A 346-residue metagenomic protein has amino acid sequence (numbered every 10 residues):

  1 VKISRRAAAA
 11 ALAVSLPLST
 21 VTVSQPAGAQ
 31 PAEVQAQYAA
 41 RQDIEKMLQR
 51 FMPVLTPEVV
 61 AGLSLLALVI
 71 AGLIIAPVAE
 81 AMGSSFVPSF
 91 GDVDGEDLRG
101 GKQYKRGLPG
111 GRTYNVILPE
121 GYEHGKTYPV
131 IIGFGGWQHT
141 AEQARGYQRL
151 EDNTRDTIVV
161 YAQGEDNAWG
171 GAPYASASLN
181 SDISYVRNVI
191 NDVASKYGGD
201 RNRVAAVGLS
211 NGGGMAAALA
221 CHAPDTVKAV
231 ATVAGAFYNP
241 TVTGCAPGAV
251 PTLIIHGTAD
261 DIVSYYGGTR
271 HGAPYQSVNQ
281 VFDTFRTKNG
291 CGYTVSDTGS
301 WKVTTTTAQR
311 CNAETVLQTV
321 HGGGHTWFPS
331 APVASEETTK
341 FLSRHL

Functional and structural regions predicted by a protein language model:
V1-A27: Secretory targeting and sorting signals
S24-P53: Low-complexity, acidic Ser/Thr/Pro-rich repeat tracts that form intrinsically disordered stalk/linker regions of very
M52-Y128, Y174, V207-A229, F237 (+1 more regions): A domain-start/cap signature at the N-terminus of enzymes
G107-L118, K126-A205, G214-A218, H222: Serine-hydrolase catalytic machinery in alpha/beta-hydrolase-like enzymes
H139, S195, N202-V250, D261: Primarily recognizes the serine-hydrolase "nucleophile elbow" in alpha/beta-hydrolase and SGNH/GDSL folds
L253, Q276, R286-L346: C-terminal catalytic histidine-bearing segment of alpha/beta-hydrolase fold enzymes
I254-H256, D260: Short beta-strand/loop motif that positions the catalytic acidic residue of the alpha/beta-hydrolase fold
D261-Y266, G272-S277, F328-A331: Conserved alpha/beta-hydrolase "acid-adjacent" motif
